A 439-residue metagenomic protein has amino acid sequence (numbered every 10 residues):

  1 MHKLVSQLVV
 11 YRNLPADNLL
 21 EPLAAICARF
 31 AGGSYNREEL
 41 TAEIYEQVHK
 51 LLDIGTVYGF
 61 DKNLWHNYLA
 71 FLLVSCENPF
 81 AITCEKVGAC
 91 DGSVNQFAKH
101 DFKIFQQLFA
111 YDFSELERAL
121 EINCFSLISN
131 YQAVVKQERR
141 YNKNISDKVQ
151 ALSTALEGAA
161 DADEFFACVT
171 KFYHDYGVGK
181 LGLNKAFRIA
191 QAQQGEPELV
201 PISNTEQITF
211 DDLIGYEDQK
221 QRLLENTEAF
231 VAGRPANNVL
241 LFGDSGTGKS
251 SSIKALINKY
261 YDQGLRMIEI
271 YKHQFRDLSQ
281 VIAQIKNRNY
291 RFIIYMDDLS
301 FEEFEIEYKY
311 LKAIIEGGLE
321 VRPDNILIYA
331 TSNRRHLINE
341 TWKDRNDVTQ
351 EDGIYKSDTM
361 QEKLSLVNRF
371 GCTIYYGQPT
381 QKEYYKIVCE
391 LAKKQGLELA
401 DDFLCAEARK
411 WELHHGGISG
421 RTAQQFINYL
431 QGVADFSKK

Functional and structural regions predicted by a protein language model:
M1-E157: Intrinsically disordered, low-complexity N-terminal extensions of AAA+/P-loop NTPases that precede the structured
V135-L199: Interdomain "pre-motor" coupling segment immediately N-terminal to P-loop NTPase/helicase cores
I202-E228: N-terminal pre-Walker A segment at the start of P-loop NTPase domains
R234-I253: Walker A/P-loop nucleotide-binding motif
K259-F292, L299-F304: AAA+/P-loop NTPase substrate/partner-engagement loops
E302-D352: Conserved catalytic/switch belt of AAA+ P-loop NTPases
T349-L364, G371-Y385: Conserved AAA+ ATPase "SRH/arginine-finger" region at the nucleotide-binding site
T373, G377-K439: C-terminal alpha-helical "lid" subdomain
